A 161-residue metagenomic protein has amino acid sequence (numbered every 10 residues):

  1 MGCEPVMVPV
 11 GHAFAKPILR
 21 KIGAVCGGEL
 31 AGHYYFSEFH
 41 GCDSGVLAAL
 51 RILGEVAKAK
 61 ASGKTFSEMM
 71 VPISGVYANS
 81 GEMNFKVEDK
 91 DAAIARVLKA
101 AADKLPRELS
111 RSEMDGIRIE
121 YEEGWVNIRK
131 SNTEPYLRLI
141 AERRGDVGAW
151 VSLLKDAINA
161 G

Functional and structural regions predicted by a protein language model:
M1-G161: Phosphate-binding and adjacent anionic-ligand microenvironments
